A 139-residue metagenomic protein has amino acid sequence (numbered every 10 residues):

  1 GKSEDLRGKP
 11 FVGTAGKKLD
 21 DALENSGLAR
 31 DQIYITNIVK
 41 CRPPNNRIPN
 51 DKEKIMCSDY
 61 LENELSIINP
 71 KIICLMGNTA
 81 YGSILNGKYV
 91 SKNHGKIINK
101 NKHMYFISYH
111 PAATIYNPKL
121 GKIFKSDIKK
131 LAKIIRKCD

Functional and structural regions predicted by a protein language model:
G1-G8: Short glycine-rich His-centered loop
G8-G16, N50, F124: Short, conserved glycine- and acidic-residue-centered signature motifs in active-site or ligand-binding loops
T14-I33: The first long alpha-helix at the start of the GST-like C-terminal all-alpha domain
S26, R30-D31, I38-D139: Glycine/proline-rich loop-helix segments at beta-alpha junctions forming the active-site rim of enzyme cores
